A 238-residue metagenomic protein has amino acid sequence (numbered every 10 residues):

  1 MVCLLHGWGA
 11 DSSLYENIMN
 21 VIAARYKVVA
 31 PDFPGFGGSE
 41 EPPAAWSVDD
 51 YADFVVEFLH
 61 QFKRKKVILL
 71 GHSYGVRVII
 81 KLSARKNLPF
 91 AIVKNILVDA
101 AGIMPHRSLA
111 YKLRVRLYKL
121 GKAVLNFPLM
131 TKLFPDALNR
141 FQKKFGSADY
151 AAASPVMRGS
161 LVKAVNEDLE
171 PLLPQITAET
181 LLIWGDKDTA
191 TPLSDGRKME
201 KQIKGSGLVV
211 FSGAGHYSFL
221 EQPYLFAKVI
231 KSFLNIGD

Functional and structural regions predicted by a protein language model:
M1-G38: Conserved HGGG/HGGXW glycine-rich cap/lid loop of the alpha/beta-hydrolase fold
A30-L70, K228: Active-site loop/oxyanion-hole signature of alpha/beta-hydrolase fold enzymes
R77-R85, F90-N126: Flexible "cap/lid" loop of the alpha/beta hydrolase fold
S108, A123-A178: Conserved alpha/beta-hydrolase catalytic His-Asp/Glu region
I176, L182-W184, D188: Short beta-strand/loop motif that positions the catalytic acidic residue of the alpha/beta-hydrolase fold
T189-D195: Conserved alpha/beta-hydrolase "acid-adjacent" motif
E200-Y217: Catalytic histidine neighborhood in serine/cysteine hydrolases with alpha/beta-hydrolase-type architecture
A214-P223, A227: Catalytic histidine-centered segment of alpha/beta-hydrolase-like enzymes
